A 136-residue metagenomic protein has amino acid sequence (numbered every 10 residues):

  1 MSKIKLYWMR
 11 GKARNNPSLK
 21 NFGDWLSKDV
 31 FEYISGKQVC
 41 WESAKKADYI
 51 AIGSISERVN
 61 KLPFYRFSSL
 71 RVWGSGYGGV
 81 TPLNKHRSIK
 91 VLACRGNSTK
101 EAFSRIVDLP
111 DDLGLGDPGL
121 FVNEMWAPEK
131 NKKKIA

Functional and structural regions predicted by a protein language model:
M1-A136: Active-site anion-handling motifs in enzyme catalytic cores
